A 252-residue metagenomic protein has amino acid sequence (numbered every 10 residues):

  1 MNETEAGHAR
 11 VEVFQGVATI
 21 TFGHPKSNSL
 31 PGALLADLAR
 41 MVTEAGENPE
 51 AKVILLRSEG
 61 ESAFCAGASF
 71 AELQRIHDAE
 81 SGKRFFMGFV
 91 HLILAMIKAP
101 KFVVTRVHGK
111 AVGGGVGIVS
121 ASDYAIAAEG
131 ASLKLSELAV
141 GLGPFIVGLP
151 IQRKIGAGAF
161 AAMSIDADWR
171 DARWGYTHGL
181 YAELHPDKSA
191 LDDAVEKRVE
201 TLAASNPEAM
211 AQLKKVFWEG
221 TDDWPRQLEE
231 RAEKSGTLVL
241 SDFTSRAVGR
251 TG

Functional and structural regions predicted by a protein language model:
M1-Q15, H24, N48, E61 (+3 more regions): C-terminal alpha-helix plus adjacent terminal tail
M1-R57, L94: Conserved CoA-thioester-binding segment of acyl-CoA-metabolizing enzymes
R10, S58-L92: Glycine- (often His-adjacent) and acidic-residue-rich active-site loop that binds/positions the CoA thioester
I20, L38, L56, S69 (+4 more regions): Terminal peptide-recognition signature
L35, F70, G82, F89 (+5 more regions): A general structural signal for well-ordered alpha-helical segments in protein cores
M41, G88-P100: Catalytic-core regions built around general acid/base machinery
E61-C65, A111-G113, K134, F217: Short, active-site-adjacent cap segments at secondary-structure transitions
A95-N206: Crotonase-fold acyl-CoA enzyme core
